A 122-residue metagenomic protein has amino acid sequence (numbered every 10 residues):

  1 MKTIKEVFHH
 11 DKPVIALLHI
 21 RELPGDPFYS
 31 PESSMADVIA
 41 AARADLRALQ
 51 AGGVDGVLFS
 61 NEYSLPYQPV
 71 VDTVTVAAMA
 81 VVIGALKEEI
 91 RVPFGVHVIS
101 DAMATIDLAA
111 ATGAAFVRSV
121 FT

Functional and structural regions predicted by a protein language model:
T3, H10-D11, A16-L17, Q68-V96: Alpha-helix-loop-beta-strand connector modules within alpha/beta enzyme cores
E6-H9, Q50-A51, G84, L108-G113: Acidic (Asp/Glu)-rich catalytic clusters
I15-L17, G53-Y63, P93-V98, S119: Short beta-strand segments at enzyme active-site cores
H19-A44, F94-D101: Active-site mouth loops of central-metabolism enzymes
I20-L23, A104-I106, A110-T122: Conserved anion-binding
A41-G53, A85-E88: A short, N-terminal amphipathic alpha-helix
Q50-A78: Glycine-rich, proline-tolerant flexible connector loops at the mouths of alpha/beta enzymes
L86-K87, F94-V96, S100, L108 (+1 more regions): Ligand-binding beta-strand-loop-alpha-helix segment within the catalytic cores of soluble metabolic enzymes
